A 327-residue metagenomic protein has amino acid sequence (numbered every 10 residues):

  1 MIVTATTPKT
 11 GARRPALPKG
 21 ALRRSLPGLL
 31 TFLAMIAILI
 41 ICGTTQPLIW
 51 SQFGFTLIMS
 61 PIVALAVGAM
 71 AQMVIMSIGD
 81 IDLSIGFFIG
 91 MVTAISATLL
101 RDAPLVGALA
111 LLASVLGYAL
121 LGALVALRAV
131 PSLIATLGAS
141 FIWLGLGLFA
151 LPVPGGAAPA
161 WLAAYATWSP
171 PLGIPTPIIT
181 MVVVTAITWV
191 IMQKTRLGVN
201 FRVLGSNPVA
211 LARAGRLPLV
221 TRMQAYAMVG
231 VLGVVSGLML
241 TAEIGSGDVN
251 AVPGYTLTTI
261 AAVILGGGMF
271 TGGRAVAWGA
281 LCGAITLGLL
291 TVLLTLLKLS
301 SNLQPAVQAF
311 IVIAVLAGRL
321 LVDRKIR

Functional and structural regions predicted by a protein language model:
I2-A69, A103-L105, Q224: Membrane-interfacial amphipathic/re-entrant helices at transmembrane-helix boundaries
L30-G43, Q72, S140, L144-G147 (+5 more regions): Hydrophobic core segments of alpha-helical transmembrane domains in multi-pass membrane transport and ion-translocation
I38-D102, V125-A129, A262-A277, F310 (+1 more regions): Single transmembrane alpha-helix segments in multi-pass membrane proteins
T45-L57, L148-P152, M192-Q193, G198 (+2 more regions): Inter-helical junctions in multi-pass inner-membrane proteins, predominant in energy-converting antiporter-like
D102-S140, C282-T286: Alpha-helical transmembrane segments within multi-pass membrane transporters and channels
A108-A110, L116-L121, V125, G173-G247: Helix-loop-helix "hairpin" substructures at the membrane interface of multi-pass membrane proteins
R128, S132-K194, T221-Q224, E243-V252 (+2 more regions): Transmembrane helix-bundle core of multi-pass membrane transporters and related energy-transducing complexes
G233, I244-A309: Transmembrane alpha-helical segments in multi-pass inner-membrane proteins
